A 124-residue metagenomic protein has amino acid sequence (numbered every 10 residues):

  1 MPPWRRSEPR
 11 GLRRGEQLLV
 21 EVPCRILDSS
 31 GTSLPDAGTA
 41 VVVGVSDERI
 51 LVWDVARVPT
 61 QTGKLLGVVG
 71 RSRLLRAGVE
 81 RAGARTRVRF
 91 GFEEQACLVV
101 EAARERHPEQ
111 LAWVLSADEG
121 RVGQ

Functional and structural regions predicted by a protein language model:
M1-V43: Anionic N-terminal interaction surfaces
V20, V43, D47-R49, R89 (+1 more regions): Primarily hydrophobic membrane-targeting regions of prokaryotic envelope proteins
E21, I26-S29, I50, V55 (+2 more regions): Alpha-helical context
L34-P59: Conserved beta-hairpin
A56-Q124: Acidic, Ser/Thr- and proline-rich intrinsically disordered linker/docking segments of eukaryotic scaffolds
